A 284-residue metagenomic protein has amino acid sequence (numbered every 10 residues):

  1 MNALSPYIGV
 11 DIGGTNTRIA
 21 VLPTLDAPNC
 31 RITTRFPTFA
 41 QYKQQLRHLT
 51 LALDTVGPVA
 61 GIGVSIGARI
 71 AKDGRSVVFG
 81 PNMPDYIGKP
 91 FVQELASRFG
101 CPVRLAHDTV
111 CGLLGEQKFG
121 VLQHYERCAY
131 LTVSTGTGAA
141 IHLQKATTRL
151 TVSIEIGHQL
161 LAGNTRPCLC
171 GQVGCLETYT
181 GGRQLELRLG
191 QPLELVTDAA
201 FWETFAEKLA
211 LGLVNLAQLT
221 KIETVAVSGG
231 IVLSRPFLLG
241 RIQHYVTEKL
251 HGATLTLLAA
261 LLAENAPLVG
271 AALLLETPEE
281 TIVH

Functional and structural regions predicted by a protein language model:
M1-G61, I70-S76, L95-C101, K118-A129 (+1 more regions): ATP-binding/phosphotransfer module of carbohydrate and carboxylate kinases, centering on a glycine-rich
D11, G63-G67, Y130-G136, A140: Short beta-strand segments
T17-V21, T137-L143: Short beta-strand scaffold segments in enzyme catalytic cores
L49, G112-K118, G138-I141, Q159: Adenylate-forming
A60, L143-Q144: A cytosolic small-molecule/anion-sensing beta-strand core signal
R75-I87: A charged helix-plus-loop insertion that forms the helical arch/lid used to bind and gate nucleic-acid substrates
V103-D108: General beta-strand structural signal in soluble alpha/beta enzymes
V152-L161: Short, intrinsically disordered, charge-biased short linear motifs at domain edges
